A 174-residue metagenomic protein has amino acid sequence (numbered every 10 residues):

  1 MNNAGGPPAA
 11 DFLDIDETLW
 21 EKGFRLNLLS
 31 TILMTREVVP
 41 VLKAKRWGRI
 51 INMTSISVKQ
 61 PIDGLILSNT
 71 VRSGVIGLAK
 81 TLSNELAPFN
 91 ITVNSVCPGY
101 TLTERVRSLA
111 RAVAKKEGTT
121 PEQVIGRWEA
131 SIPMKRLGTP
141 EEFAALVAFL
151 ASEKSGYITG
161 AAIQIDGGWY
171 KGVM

Functional and structural regions predicted by a protein language model:
D11-F12, L19-F24, I50, W128: Substrate-binding pocket helix/loop in short-chain dehydrogenase/reductase
I15, P61-N69, T81, L109: Active-site loop-to-helix junction immediately N-terminal to the catalytic Tyr of the SDR YXXXK motif in Rossmann-fold
T35-R36, K80: A short, exposed helix-loop element centered on a Lys and neighboring polar residues
P40, N84-E85, G156: Alpha-helical segment proximal to the catalytic Tyr-Lys
S55: Residue(s) in the substrate-gating loop at a strand-loop-helix junction that position the organic substrate next
Q60, A148, T159-M174: Short C-terminal tail/terminal secondary-structure segment of NAD(P)H-dependent dehydrogenase/reductase domains
A87, T92, I158-G160: Short, small/polar-rich loop/turn modules that mediate ligand/substrate recognition or access, typified
